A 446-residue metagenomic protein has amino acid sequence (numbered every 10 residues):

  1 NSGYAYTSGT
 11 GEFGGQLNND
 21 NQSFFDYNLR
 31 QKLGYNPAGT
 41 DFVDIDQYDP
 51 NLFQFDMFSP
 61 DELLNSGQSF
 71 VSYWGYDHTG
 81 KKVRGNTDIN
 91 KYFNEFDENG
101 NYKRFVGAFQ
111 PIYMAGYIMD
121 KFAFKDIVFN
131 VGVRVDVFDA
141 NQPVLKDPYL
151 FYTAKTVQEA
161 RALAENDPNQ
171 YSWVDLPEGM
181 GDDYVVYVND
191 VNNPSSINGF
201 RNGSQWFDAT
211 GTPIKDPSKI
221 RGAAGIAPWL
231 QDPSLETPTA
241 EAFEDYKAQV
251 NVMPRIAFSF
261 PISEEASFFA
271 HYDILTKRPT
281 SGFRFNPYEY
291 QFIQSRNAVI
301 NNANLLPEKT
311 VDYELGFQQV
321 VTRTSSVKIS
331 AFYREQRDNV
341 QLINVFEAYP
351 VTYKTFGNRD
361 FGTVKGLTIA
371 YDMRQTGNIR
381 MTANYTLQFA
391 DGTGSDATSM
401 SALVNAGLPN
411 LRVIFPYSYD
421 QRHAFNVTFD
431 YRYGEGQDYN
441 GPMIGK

Functional and structural regions predicted by a protein language model:
N1, Y113, D136-Q142, E265 (+7 more regions): Structural signature of outer-membrane beta-barrel domains
N1-P261: Signature of Gram-negative outer-membrane beta-barrel scaffolds
S2-Y4, V131-V137, A270-I274, F283 (+5 more regions): Transmembrane beta-barrel strands of outer-membrane/channel proteins
G100, L145-T156, R161, T239 (+5 more regions): Flexible, surface-exposed loop regions and adjacent strand-edge segments of Gram-negative outer-membrane beta-barrel
R104-I112, K121, E244-N251, N297 (+4 more regions): Short sequence motifs at beta-strands and strand-loop junctions characteristic of Gram-negative outer-membrane
G116-F122, V133, I256-F260, L315-Q319 (+3 more regions): Residues on the lipid-exposed face of transmembrane beta-strands in outer-membrane beta-barrel proteins
P261-F285, S295-N297, N304-K354, T363: Membrane-embedded beta-barrel scaffold of Gram-negative outer-membrane proteins
K328-G445: Gram-negative outer-membrane beta-barrel transporters
